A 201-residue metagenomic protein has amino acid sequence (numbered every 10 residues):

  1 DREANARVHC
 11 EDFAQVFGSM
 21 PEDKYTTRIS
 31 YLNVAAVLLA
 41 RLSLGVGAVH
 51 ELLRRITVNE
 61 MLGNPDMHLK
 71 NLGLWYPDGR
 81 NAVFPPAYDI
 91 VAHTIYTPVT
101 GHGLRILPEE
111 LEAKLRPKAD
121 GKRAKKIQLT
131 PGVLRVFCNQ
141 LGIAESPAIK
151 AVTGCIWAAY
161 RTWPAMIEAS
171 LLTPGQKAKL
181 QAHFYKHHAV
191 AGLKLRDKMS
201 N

Functional and structural regions predicted by a protein language model:
D1-L69, G73-N201: Anionic ligand-binding catalytic core segments
